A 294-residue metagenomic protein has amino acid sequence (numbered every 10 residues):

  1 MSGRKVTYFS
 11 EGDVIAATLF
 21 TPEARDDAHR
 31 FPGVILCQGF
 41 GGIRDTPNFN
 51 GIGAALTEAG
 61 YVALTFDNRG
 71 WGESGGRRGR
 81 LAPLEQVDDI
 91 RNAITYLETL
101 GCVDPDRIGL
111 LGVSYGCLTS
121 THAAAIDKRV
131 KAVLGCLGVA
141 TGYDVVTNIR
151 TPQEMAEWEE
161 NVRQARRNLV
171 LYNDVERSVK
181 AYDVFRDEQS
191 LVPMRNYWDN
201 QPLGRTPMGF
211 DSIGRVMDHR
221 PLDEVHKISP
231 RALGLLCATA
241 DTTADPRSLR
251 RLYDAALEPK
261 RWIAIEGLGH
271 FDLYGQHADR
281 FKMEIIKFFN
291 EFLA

Functional and structural regions predicted by a protein language model:
M1-H29: N-terminal cap/lid segment of alpha/beta-hydrolase-fold proteins
Y8, D45-T46, W71-D106, R280-F281: Catalytic nucleophile-loop/oxyanion-hole region of alpha/beta-hydrolase and closely related hydrolase-like folds
G41-A54, N68: The serine-hydrolase catalytic nucleophile loop
A55-E73: Conserved alpha/beta-hydrolase
N92-N168, R205-M208, V216-M217: Primarily recognizes the serine-hydrolase "nucleophile elbow" in alpha/beta-hydrolase and SGNH/GDSL folds
Q164-E224, G234: Alpha/beta-hydrolase
I228-S229, L235-C237: Short beta-strand/loop motif that positions the catalytic acidic residue of the alpha/beta-hydrolase fold
L268-D279: Catalytic histidine-centered segment of alpha/beta-hydrolase-like enzymes
